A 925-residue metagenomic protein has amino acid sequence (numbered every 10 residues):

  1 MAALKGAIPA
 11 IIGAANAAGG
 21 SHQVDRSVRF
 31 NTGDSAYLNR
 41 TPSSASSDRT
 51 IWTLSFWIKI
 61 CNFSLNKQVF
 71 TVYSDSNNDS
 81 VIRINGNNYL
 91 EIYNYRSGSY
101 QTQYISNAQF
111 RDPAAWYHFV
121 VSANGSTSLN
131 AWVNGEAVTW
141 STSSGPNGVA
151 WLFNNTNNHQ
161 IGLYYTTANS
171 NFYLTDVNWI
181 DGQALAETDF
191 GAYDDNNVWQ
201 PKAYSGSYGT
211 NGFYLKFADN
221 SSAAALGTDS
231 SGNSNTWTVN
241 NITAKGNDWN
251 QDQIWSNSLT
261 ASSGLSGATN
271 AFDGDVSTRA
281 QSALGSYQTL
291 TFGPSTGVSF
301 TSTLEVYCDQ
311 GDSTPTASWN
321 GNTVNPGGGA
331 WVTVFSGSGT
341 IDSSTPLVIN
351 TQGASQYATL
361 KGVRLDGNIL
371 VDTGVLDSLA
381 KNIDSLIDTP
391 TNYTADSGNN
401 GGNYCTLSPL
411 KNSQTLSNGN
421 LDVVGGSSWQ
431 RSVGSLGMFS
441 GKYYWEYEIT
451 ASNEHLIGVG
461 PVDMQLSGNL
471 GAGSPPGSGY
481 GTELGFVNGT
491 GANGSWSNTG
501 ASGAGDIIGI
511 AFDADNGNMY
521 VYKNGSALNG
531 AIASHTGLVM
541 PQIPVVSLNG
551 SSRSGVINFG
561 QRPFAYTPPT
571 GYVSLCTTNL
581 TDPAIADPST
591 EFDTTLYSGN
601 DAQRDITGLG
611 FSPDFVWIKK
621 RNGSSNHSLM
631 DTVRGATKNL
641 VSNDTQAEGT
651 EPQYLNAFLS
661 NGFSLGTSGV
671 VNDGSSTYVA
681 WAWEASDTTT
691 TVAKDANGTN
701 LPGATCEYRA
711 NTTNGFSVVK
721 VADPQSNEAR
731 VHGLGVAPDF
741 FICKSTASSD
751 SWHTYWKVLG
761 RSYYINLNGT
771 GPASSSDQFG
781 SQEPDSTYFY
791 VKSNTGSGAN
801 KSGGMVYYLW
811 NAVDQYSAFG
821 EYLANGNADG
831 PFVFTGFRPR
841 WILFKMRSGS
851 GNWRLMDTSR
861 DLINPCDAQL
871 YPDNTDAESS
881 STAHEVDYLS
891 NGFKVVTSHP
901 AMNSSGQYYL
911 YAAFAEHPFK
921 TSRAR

Functional and structural regions predicted by a protein language model:
M1-T50, Y89, R96-Y100, N155-N157 (+6 more regions): Low-complexity, glycine/proline/serine-rich flexible segments
A2-R26, G33-D34, W140-T142, Y173-D252 (+11 more regions): Extended recognition patches within non-cytosolic domains
A3-T32, S55-F63, V81-G148, W496 (+2 more regions): Extracellular glycan-interaction surfaces
Q23, W52-N62, A123, N134 (+11 more regions): Extracellular, beta-strand-rich glycan-interacting domains
T32-I51, T102-F110, Y164-T166, Q200-S205 (+10 more regions): Short surface loop/edge beta-strand patches of beta-sandwich-type extracellular domains that form ligand-contact sites
S35-Y93, S128, L185-T188, M438-F439 (+4 more regions): Extracellular glycan-recognition modules
V133-N157, P326-G329, K523-V546: Short, solvent-exposed beta-strand-to-loop segments that form ligand-recognition rims of beta-rich domains
L152-L174, V348-S355, S898-P900: Extracellular glycan-interaction patches encoded by glycine-rich segments
